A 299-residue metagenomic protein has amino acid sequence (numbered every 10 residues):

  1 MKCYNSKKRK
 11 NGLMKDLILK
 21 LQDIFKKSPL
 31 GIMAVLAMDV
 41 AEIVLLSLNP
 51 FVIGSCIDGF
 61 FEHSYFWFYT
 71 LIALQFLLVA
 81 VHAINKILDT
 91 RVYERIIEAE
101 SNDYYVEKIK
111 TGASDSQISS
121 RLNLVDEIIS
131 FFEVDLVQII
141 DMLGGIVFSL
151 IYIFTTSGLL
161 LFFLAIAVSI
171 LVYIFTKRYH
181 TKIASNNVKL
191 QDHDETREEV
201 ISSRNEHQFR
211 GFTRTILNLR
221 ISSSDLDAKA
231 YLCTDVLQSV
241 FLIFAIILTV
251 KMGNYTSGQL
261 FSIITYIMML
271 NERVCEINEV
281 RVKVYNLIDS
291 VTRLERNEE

Functional and structural regions predicted by a protein language model:
M1-V44, L143, N218, S222 (+1 more regions): Membrane-integrated ABC transporters
Y4, P29-V81, L159, G253-S257: Transmembrane helix-loop-helix hairpins at lipid-water interfaces of multipass membrane proteins, especially the type-1
Q22, K108-F148, G211-A228: Juxtamembrane loop-to-helix connectors within ABC transporter transmembrane domains
V35-A41, Q138-L190, L248-Y255: Transmembrane helices of ABC transporter permease
V40-L48, F76-A83, I128-F131, D135-L150 (+3 more regions): Hydrophobic alpha-helical transmembrane bundles that constitute the permease/transmembrane domains of multi-pass
G59-Y69, Y152-F163, V236-V291: Helix-loop-helix
T90-N102, V106, L164-R204, E279-R296: Cytoplasmic coupling helices
K189-Y231: Loop segments that connect adjacent transmembrane helices in multi-pass transporters
